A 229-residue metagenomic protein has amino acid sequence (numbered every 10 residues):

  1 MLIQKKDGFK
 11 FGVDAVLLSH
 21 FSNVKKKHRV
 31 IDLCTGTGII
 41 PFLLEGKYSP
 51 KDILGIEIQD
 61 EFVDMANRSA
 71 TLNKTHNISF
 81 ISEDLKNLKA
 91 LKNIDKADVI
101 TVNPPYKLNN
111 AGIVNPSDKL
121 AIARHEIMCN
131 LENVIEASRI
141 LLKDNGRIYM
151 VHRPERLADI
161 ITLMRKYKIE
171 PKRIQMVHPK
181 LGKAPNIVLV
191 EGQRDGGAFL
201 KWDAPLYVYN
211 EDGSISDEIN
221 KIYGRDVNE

Functional and structural regions predicted by a protein language model:
M1, D52, N77-S79, E170-R173: Conserved beta-strand segments of alpha/beta enzyme cores
M1-K25: Class I SAM-dependent transferase core
L2-Q4, M128-P179, K183-P185: Conserved Class I SAM-dependent methyltransferase catalytic core
F9-F11, C34-T37, G182: Short glycine/threonine-rich catalytic loop with a Thr-x-Gly-x-Asp
F21-I113, E136: Conserved SAM/SAH cofactor-binding pocket of Class I
K47-Y48, N93, G182-N186, L200: A generic structural micro-feature
P104-N133: Mobile active-site "lid"/loop adjacent to the S-adenosyl-L-methionine
A184-E229: SAM/dcSAM-binding transferase cores
